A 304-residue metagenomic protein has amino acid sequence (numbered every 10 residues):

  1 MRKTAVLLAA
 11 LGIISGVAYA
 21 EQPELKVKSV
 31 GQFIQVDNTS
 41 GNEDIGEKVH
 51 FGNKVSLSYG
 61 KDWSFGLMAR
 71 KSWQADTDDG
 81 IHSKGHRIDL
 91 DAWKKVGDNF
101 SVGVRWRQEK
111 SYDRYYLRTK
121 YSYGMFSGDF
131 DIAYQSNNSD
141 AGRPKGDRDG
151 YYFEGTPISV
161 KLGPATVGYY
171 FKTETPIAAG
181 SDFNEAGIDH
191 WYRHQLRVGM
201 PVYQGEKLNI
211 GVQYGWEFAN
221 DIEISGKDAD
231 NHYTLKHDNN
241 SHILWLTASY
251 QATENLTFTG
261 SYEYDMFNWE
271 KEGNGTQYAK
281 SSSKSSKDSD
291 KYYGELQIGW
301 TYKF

Functional and structural regions predicted by a protein language model:
M1-E21, W300: Gram-negative bacterial Sec-dependent N-terminal signal peptides
A20-D79, G85, E295, T301: Short glycine/proline- and aromatic-enriched beta-strand/turn motifs that initiate or cap beta-hairpins
P23-L25, K61-L67, K95-V102, G124-I132 (+6 more regions): Repeated loop/turn-to-beta-strand initiation elements of outer-membrane beta-barrel proteins
G31-N42, A69-A75, V104-K110, Y123-M125 (+6 more regions): Transmembrane beta-strands of outer-membrane beta-barrel pores
I45-F51, H82-I88, S111-L117, K145-F153 (+3 more regions): Residues that define the transmembrane beta-barrel architecture of outer-membrane proteins
G52-S58, D89-W93, Y116-K120, E154-S159 (+3 more regions): Outer-membrane beta-barrel architecture
S127-Y233: Detector for outer-membrane/organellar transmembrane beta-barrel domains, recognizing the amphipathic beta-strand
Y250, Y262-Y264, D288-F304: Outer-membrane beta-barrel "beta-signal"
